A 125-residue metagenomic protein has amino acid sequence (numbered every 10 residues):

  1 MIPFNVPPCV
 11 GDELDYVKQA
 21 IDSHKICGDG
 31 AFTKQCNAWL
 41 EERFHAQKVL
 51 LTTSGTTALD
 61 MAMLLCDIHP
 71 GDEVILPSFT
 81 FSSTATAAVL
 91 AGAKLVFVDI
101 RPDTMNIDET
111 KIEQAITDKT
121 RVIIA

Functional and structural regions predicted by a protein language model:
M1-I26: N-terminal "arm"/small-domain region of PLP-dependent enzymes with the aminotransferase-like
P3-V6, T53, I124: Short beta-strand segments
D12, Q35, I107: Short, conserved clusters of charged catalytic residues that mark active-site and nucleotide-handling motifs
K18, D22, N37-E41, D60 (+3 more regions): Solvent-exposed, non-membrane alpha-helical residues enriched in polar/charged side chains
S23, A46, D118-K119: Structured helix-beta-strand junction loops
D29-E73, A87-A91, F97-D99: Phosphate-binding glycine-rich loop
L64-A125: PLP-dependent aminotransferase-like
